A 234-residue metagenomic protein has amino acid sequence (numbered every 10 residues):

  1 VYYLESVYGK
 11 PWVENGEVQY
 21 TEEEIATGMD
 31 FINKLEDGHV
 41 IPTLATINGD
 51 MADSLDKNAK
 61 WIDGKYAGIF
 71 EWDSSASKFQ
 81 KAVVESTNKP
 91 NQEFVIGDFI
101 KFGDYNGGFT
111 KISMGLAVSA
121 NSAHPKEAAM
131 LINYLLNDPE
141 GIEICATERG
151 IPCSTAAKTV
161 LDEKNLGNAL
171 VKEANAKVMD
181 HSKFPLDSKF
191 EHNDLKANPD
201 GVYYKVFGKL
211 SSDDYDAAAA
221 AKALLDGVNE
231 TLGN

Functional and structural regions predicted by a protein language model:
V1-T27: Extracytoplasmic/periplasmic solute-binding protein
E17-D50, F99: Glycine-centered hinge/linker elements that transmit conformational signals in sensory and ligand-binding systems
A45-I62: Short helix-initiation/N-cap motifs at beta->coil->alpha
L55-K60, A76-E85, N229: Pocket-flanking alpha-helical
I62-W72: Alpha-to-beta junction loops
S75-V84, M114-A197: Mature extracytoplasmic/periplasmic domains
N91-A117: Periplasmic-binding protein-like
T110, E148, K172-L232: C-terminal capping/gating helix-and-loop segments adjacent to ligand/active sites or protein-protein/ligand interfaces
